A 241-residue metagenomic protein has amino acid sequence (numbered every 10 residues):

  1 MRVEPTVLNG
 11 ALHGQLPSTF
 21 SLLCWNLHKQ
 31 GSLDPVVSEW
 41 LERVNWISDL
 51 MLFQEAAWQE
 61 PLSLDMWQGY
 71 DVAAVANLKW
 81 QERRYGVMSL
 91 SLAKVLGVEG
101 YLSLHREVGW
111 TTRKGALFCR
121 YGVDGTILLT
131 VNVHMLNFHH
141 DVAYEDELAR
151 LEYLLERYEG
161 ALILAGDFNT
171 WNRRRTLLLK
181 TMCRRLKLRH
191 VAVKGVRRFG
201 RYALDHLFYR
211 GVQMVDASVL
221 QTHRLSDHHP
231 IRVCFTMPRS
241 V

Functional and structural regions predicted by a protein language model:
M1-G10, R157-A161, F168-V241: Metal-dependent phosphoester-hydrolase catalytic domains
M1-V7, L50-I127, V219-R224: Structured beta-strand-rich core segments of catalytic domains in phosphoester-bond hydrolases
M1-W67, K79-R84, R239-V241: N-terminal, active-site-proximal structural segment of metallo-dependent hydrolase catalytic domains
G14-Q15, L90-A93, F118-G125, Y209-G211 (+1 more regions): Active-site beta-strand termini and strand-to-loop segments that position acidic
F20-L27, W40-S63, C119, L129-V133 (+4 more regions): Active-site beta-strand/loop signature of hydrolases that rely on acidic residues for catalysis
W46-I47, K94, L129, A203 (+1 more regions): Short loop/turn motifs at secondary-structure junctions
G100-G109, V133-A143: Surface-exposed cleft-lining segments at the edges of enzyme active sites
Y144-L151, L178-L179: Charged helix-capping and loop-helix junction motifs
